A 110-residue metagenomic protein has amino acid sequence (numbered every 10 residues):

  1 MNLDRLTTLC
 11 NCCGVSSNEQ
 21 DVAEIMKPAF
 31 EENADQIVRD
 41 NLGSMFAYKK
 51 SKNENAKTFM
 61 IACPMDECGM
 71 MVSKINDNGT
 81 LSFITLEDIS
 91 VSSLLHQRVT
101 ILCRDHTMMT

Functional and structural regions predicted by a protein language model:
M1-T110: N-terminal hydrophobic/helix-forming segments and targeting peptides
